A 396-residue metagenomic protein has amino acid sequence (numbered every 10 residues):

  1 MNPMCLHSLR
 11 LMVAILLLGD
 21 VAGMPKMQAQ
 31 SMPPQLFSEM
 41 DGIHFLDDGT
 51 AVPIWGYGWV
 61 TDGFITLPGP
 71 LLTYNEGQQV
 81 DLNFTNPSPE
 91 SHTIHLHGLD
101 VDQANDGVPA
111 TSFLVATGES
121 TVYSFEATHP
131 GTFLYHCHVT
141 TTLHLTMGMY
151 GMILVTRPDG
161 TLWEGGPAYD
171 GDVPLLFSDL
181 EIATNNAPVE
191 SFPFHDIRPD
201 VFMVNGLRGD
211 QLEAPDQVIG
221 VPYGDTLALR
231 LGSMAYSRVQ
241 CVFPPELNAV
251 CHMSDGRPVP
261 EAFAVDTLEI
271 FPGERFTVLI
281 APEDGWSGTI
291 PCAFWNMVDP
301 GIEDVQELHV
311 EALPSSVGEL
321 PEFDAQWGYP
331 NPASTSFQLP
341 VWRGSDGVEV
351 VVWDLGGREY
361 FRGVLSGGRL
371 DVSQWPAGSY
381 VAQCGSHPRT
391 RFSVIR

Functional and structural regions predicted by a protein language model:
N2-M12: Bacterial N-terminal signal peptides that target proteins for export
R10-V21: Bacterial N-terminal signal peptides
M27-A104, A110-S120, D170, H195-L227 (+2 more regions): N-terminal, post-signal-peptide metal-ligating segments of extracellular/periplasmic oxidoreductases, dominated by
Y74-E76, T117, H129-P130, M147 (+4 more regions): Surface-exposed loops/turns
D81, T132-L134, A228, T289-P291 (+1 more regions): Short, conserved beta-strand segments of beta-strand-rich sandwich/propeller modules, principally
P89-H92, V101, P109-L162, D266-L313: Extracellular/periplasmic metallocenter environments
R157-V173, P314-P321: Low-complexity, Pro/Ser/Thr- and charge-rich linker/hinge segments at domain boundaries
L320-Y329, A333-R396: C-terminal outer-membrane/trafficking sorting elements
